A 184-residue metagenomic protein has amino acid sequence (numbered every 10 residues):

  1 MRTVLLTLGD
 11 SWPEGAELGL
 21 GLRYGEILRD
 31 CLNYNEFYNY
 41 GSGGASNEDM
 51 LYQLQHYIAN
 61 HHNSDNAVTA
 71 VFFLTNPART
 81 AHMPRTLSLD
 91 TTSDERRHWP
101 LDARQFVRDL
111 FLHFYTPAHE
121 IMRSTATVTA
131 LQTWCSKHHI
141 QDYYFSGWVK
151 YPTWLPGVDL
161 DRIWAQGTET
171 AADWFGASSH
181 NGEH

Functional and structural regions predicted by a protein language model:
M1-Q55, A59: Serine-esterase "nucleophile elbow" of acetyl-processing enzymes
Q55-H184: Alpha-helical cap/lid subdomain in secreted, periplasmic, or secretory-pathway luminal O-acyl-processing enzymes
